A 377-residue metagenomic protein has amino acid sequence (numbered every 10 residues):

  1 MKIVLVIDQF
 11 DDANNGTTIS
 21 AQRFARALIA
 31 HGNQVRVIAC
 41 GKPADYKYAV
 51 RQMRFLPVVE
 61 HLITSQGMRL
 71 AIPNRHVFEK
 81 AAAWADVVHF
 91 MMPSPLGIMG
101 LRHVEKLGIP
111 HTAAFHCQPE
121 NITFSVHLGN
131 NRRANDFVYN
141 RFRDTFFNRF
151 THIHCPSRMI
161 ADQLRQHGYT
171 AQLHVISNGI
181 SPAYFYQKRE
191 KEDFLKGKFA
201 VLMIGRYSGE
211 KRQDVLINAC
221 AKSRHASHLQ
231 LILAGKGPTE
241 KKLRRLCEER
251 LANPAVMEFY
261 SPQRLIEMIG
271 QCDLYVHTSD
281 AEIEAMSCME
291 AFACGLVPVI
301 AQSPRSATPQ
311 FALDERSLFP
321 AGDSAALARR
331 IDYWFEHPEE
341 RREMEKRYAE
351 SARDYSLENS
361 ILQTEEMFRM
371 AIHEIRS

Functional and structural regions predicted by a protein language model:
G41, M159, G179: Carbohydrate-associated surface elements
P93, D280: Aromatic "clamp/platform" in nucleotide-sugar-dependent glycosyltransferases that forms part of the donor/acceptor
K106, A134-H152, H167: Membrane-proximal helix-turn-helix segments that form the acceptor-binding/catalytic region of lipid-linked
I180-G197: Acidic anion/phosphate-binding donor-loop and adjacent secondary structure in glycosyltransferase catalytic cores
D193-A221, I232: Conserved donor-binding/catalytic core segment of Leloir-type glycosyltransferases
K241-Y260: Nucleotide-activated donor-binding/catalytic signature segment of Leloir-type glycosyltransferases, i.e., the conserved
V297-Q302: Short hydrophobic beta-strand element within catalytic cores of glycosyltransferases and related nucleotide-activated
S303, L313-S324, Y333-P338: Conserved acidic donor-binding segment of nucleotide-sugar-dependent glycosyltransferases
